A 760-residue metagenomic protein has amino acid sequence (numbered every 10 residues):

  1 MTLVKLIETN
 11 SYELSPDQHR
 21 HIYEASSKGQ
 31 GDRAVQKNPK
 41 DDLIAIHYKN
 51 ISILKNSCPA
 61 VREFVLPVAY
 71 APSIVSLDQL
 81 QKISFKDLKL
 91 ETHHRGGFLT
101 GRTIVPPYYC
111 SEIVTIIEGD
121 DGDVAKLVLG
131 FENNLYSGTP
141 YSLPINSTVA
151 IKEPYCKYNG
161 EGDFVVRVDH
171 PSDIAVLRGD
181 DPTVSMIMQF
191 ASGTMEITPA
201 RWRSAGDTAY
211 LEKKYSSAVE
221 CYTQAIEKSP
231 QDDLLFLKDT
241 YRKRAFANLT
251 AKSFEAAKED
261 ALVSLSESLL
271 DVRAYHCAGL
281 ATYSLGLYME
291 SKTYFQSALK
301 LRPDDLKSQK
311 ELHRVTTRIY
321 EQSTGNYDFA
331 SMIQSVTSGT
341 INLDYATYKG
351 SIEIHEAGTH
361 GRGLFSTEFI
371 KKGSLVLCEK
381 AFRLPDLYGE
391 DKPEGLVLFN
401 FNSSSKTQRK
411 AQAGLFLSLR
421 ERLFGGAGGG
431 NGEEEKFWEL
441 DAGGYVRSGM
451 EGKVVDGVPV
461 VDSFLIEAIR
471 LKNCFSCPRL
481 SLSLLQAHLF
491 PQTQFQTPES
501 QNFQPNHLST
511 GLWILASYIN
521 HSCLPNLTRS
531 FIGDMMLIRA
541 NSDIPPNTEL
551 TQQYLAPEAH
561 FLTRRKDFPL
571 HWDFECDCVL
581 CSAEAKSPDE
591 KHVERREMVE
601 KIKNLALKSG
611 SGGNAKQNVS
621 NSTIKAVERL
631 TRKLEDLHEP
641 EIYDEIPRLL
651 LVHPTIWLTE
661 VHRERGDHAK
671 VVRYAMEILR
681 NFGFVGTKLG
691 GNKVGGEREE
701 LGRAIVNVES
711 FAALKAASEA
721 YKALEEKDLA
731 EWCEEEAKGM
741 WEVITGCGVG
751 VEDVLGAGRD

Functional and structural regions predicted by a protein language model:
M1-Y109, K157, E161-T198: OB-fold nucleic-acid-binding modules
K89-N133, I519: OB-fold (S1/OB) nucleic-acid-binding surfaces
E132-K152: Short nucleic-acid-contacting surface segments enriched for D/E, G, S/T with interspersed K/R
A150-I151, C156-T208, Y327, Q501-R665 (+1 more regions): C-terminal SET catalytic tail plus cysteine-rich post-SET Zn-binding segment of SAM-dependent SET-domain
P199-D328, K625-E725, L729-C733: Alpha-helical protein-protein interaction scaffolds
T293-K300, K307-E368, E752: Intrinsically disordered, low-complexity, charge-biased linker/tail regions
E353-G389, D534-F561: Conserved SET/PR-domain catalytic core that frames the SAM/AdoMet-binding pocket
H360, T367-S530: SET-domain substrate-recognition elements in eukaryotic SAM-dependent protein methyltransferases
